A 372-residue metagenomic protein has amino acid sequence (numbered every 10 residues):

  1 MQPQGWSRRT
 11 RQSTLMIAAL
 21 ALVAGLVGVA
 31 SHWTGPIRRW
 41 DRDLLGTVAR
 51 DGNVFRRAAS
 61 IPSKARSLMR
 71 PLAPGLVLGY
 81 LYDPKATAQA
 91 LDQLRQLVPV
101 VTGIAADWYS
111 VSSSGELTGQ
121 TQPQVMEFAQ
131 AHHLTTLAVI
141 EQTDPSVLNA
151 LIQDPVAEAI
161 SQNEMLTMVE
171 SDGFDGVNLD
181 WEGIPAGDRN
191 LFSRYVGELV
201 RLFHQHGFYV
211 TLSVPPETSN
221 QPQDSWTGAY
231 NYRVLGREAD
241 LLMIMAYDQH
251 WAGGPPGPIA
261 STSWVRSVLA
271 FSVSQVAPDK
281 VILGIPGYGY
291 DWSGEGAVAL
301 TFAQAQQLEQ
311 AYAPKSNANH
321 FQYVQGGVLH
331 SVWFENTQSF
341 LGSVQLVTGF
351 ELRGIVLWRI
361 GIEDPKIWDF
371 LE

Functional and structural regions predicted by a protein language model:
Q4-L20: N-terminal Sec-pathway targeting helices
S31-E164: Glycan-recognition patch characteristic of GH18 chitinases/ENGases and related GlcNAc/peptidoglycan-binding proteins
N53-K64, K280, I285-L346: Glycan-binding loop/region signatures in secreted carbohydrate-active enzymes
P84-V98, P155-E170, D224-Y232, N336-L346: Short, acidic/polar
I104, L179, L242, L283 (+2 more regions): Conserved, mostly hydrophobic/aromatic
Q162-L191, I244-P255: Active-site groove signature of glycoside hydrolases
D188-A311: Substrate-binding surface in catalytic domains of secreted glycosidases
S343-E372: Acidic/aromatic/glycine-rich contiguous surface patches that form carbohydrate-binding/processing clefts and analogous
